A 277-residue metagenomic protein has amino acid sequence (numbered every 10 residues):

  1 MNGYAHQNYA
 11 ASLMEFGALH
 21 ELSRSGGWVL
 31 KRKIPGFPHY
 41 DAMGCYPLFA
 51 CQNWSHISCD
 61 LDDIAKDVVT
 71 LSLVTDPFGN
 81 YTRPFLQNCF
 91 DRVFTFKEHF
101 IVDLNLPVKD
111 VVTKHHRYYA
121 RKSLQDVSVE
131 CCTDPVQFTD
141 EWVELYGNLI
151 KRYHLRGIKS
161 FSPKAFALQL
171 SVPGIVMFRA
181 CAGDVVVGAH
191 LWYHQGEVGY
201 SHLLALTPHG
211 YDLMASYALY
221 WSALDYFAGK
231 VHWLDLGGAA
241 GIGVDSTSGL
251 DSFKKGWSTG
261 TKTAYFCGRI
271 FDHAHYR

Functional and structural regions predicted by a protein language model:
M1-H39, G79-N80, F85-V93, H99-V102 (+2 more regions): A conserved beta-strand-loop-helix scaffold within acyl/acetyltransferase catalytic domains
M43-C51: The substrate-binding groove and active-site-proximal loops of carbohydrate-active enzymes, especially glycoside
C51, K109-V111, M214, G241: Residue-level marker of alpha-helix boundaries and capping positions
C51-D60, S162-K164: Well-ordered, non-membrane alpha-helical segments in soluble/globular domains
S55-F96: Non-catalytic accessory segments adjacent to catalytic cores
C59-K66, R121, A167-L168, W221-D225 (+1 more regions): Surface-exposed alpha-helical segments enriched in charged/polar residues
D60, E141-N148, A165, A218-S222 (+1 more regions): Alpha-helical elements of Rossmann-like donor-binding domains used by nucleotide-donor carbohydrate transfer enzymes
G174-Y276: Aromatic (often tryptophan-rich) hydrophobic motifs at membrane interfaces
